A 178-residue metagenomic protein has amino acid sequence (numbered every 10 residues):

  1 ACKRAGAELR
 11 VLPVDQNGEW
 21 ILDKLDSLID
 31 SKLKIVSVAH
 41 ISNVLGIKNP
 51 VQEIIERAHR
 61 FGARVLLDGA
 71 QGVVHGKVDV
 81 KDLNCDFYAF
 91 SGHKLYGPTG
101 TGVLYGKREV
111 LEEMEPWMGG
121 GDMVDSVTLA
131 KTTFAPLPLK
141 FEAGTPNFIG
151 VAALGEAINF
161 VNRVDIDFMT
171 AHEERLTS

Functional and structural regions predicted by a protein language model:
A1-S178: Pyridoxal 5′-phosphate
